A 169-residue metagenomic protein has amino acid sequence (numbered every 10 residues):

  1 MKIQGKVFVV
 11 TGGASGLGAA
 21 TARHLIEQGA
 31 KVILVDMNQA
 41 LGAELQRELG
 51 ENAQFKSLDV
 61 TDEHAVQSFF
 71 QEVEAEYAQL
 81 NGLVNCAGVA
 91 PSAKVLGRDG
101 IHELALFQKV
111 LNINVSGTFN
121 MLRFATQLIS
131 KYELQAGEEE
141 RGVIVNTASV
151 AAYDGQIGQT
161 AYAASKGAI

Functional and structural regions predicted by a protein language model:
K2-I33: Canonical Rossmann dinucleotide-binding motif of NAD(H)/NADP(H)-dependent dehydrogenases/reductases, specifically
Q28-E44: Conserved glycine-rich Rossmann-like NAD(P)H-binding loop of the short-chain dehydrogenase/reductase
Q39-A40, S57-F69, L104: The beta1-alpha1 cofactor-binding region of Rossmann-like NAD(H)/NADP(H)-dependent oxidoreductases
C86-K94: Conserved NAD(P)H cofactor-binding loop of Rossmann-fold oxidoreductase domains
K94-K109: Substrate-binding pocket helix/loop in short-chain dehydrogenase/reductase
L122, S165: Active-site helix of classical SDR
S149: Residue(s) in the substrate-gating loop at a strand-loop-helix junction that position the organic substrate next
